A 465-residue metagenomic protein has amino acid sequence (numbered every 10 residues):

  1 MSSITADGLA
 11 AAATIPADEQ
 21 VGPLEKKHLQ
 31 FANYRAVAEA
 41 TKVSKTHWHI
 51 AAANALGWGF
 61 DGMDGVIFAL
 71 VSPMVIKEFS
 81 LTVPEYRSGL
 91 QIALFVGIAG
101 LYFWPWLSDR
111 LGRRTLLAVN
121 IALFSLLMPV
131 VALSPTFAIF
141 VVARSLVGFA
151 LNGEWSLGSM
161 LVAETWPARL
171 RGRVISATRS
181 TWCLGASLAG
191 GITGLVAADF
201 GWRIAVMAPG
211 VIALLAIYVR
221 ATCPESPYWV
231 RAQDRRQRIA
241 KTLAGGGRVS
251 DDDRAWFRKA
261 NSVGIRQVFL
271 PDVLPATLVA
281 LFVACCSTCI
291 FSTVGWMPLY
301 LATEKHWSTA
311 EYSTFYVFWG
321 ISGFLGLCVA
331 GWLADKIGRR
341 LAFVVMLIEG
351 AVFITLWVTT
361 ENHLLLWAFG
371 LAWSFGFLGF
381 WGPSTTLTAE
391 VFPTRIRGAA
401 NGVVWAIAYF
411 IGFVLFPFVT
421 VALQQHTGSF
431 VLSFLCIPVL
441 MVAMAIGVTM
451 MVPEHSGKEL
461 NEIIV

Functional and structural regions predicted by a protein language model:
S2-M63, F68: Cytosolic juxtamembrane N-terminal segment immediately preceding the first transmembrane helix of multi-pass
F68-A69, D272-L327, F413-P417: Extracytoplasmic gate region of multi-pass secondary transporters
A69-L101, A310-E311: Extracellular/periplasmic helix-loop-helix junction of adjacent transmembrane segments in MFS-like secondary
S80, G112, L133-I139, P167 (+3 more regions): Helix-breaking motifs and short loop linkers at transmembrane-helix boundaries and internal kinks in secondary membrane
Q91-W106, G158-S159, V317-V329: Central cavity-lining transmembrane alpha-helices of secondary-active solute carriers, predominantly the Major
G100-F137, I337-R340: Conserved MFS/SLC helix-loop-helix module at the cytosolic interface between two early adjacent transmembrane helices
T136-R144, L364-G370: Short hydrophobic/alpha-helical segments at membrane-entry points of transmembrane helices in Major Facilitator
T178, A197-V268, V442-V465: Central mid-sequence intracellular linker of multi-pass
